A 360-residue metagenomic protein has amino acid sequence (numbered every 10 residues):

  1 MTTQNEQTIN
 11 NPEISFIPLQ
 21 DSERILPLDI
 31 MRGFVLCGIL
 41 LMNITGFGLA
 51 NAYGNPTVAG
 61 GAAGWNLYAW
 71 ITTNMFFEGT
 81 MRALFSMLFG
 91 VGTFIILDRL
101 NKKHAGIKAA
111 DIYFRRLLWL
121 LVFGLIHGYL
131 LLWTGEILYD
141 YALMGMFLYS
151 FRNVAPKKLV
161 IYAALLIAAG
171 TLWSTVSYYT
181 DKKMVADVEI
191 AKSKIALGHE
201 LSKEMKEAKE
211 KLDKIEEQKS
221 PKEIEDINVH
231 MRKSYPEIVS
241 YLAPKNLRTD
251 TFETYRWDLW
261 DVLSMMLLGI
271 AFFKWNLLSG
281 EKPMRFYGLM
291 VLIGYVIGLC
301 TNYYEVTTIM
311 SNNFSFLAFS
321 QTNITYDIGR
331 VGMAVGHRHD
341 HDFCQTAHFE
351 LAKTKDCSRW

Functional and structural regions predicted by a protein language model:
T2-W360: Alpha-helical transmembrane segments and their immediate juxtamembrane cytosolic regions
